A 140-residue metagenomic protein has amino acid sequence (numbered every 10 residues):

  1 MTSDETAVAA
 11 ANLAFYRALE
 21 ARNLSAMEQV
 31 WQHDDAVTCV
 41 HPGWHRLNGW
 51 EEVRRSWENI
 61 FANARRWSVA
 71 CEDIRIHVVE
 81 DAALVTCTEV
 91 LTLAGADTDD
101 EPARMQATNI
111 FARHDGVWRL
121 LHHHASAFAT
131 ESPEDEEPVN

Functional and structural regions predicted by a protein language model:
T2-Q29, V37-N140: A beta-strand edge to alpha-helix "cap/lid" segment located at domain peripheries
Q32: Helix-to-beta-strand junctions that scaffold the AdoMet/dcAdoMet cofactor pocket in Class I SAM-dependent enzymes
